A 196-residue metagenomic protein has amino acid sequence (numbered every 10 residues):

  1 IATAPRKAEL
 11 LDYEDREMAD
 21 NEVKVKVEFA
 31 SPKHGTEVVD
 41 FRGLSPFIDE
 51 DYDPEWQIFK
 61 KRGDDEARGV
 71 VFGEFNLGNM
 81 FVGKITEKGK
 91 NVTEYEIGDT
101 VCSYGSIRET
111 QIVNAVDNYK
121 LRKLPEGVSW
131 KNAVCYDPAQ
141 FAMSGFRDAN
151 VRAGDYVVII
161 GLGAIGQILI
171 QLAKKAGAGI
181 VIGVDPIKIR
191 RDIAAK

Functional and structural regions predicted by a protein language model:
I1-G73: Short N-terminal strand-loop motif that marks the start of NAD(P)H/FAD-dependent oxidoreductase cofactor-binding domains
E9, K26, K84-T86, I180: Residues located in well-ordered beta-strands
A19, E96-I97, R152: Residue-level recognition of short, solvent-exposed, well-ordered loop/turn junctions that link secondary-structure
V25, S103-Y104, I159: A generic structural signal for residues embedded in beta-strands
E28-A30, K90, S106-I107, L162: Short, surface-exposed secondary-structure boundary micro-motifs
D65-G105: A glycine-/small-residue-rich N-terminal strand-loop-strand element that serves as the cofactor-binding glycine loop
N76, G105-D117: A structural motif shared across PLP-dependent enzymes of the aminotransferase-like
S129-K196: Mid-domain Rossmann-like dinucleotide-binding core that forms the NAD(H)/NADP(H) cofactor-binding site
